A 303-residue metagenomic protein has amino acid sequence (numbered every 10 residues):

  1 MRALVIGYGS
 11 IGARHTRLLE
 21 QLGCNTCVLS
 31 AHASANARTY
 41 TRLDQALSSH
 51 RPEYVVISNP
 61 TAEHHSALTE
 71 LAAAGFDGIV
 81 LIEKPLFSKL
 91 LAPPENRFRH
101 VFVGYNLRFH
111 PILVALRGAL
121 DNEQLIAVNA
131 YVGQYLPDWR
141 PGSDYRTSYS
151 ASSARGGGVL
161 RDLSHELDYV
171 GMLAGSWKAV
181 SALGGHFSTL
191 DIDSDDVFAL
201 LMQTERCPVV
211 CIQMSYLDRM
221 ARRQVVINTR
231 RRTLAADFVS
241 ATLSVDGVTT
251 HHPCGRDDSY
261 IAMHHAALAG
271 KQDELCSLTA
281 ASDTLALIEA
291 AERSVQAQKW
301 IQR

Functional and structural regions predicted by a protein language model:
M1-A37: N-terminal Rossmann-like dinucleotide-binding module
E20, L47, P52-N59, T69-A72 (+2 more regions): C-terminal helix-rich "cap/oligomerization" subdomain common to oxidoreductases
N36-A46, F98-V101, V248-H252: Active-site regions of enzymes building and remodeling cell-envelope glycoconjugates
Y54-I57, H65-R108: Beta-strand-loop-alpha-helix segment that lines the small-molecule cofactor/substrate pocket of alpha/beta enzymes
N59-P60, Q213: Short glycine-/small-residue-rich Rossmann-like dinucleotide-binding loops
N106, G142, Q224-E292, I301-R303: C-terminal glycine/acidic-rich active-site capping loop/insertion
H110-S181, S188-D191, Q298: Predominantly a Rossmann-like dinucleotide-binding segment in NAD(P)-dependent oxidoreductases
R161, L167-T242, I261-K271: Contiguous beta-strand/loop segments that form the cofactor/metal-binding neighborhood of enzyme cores
